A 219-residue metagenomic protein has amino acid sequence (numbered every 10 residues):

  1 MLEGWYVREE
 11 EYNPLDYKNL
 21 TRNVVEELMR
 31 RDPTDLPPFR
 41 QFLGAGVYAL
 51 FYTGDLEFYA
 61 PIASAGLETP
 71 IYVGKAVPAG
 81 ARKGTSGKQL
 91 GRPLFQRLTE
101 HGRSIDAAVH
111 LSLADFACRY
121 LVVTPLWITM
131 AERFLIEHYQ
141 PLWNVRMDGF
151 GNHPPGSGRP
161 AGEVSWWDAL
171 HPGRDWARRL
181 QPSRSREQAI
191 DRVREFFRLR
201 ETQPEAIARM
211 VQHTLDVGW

Functional and structural regions predicted by a protein language model:
M1-I71, K75-W219: Boundary/linker segments flanking structured domains
